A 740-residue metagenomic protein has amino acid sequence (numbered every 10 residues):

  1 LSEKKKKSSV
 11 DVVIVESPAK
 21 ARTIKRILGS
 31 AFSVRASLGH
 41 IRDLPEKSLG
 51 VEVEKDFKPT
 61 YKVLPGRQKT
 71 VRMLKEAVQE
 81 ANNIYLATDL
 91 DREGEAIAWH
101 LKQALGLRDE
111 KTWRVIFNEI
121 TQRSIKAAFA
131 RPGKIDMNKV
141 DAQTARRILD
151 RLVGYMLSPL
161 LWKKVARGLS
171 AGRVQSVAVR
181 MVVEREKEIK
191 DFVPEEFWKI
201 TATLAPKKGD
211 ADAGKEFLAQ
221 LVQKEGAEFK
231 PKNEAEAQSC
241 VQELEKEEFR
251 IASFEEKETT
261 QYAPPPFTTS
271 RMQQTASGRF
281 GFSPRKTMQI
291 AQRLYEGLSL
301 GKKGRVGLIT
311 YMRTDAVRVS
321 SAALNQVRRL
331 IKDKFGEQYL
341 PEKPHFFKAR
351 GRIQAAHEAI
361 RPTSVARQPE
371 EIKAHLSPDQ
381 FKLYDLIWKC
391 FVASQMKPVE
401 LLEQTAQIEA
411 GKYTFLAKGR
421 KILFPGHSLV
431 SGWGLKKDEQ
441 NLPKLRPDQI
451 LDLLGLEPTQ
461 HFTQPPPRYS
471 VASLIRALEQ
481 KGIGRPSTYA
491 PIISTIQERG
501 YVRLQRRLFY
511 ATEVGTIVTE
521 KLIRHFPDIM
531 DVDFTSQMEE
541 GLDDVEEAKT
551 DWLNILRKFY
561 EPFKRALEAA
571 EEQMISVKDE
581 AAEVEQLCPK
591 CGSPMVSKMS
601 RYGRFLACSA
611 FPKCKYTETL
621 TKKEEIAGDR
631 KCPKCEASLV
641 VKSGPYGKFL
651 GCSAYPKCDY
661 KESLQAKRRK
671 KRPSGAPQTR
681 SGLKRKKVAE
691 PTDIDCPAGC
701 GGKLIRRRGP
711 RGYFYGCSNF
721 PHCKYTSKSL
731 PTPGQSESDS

Functional and structural regions predicted by a protein language model:
L1-R147, M156, A235-Q238, F347 (+2 more regions): Intrinsically disordered, low-complexity regulatory segments
S2-D11, R22-T23, S158, D191 (+4 more regions): Basic, low-complexity terminal or inter-domain segments flanking catalytic cores
S9, D89-L90, A166-S170, E256-P265 (+3 more regions): Conserved short loop/turn motifs at secondary-structure junctions
R123-A202: C-terminal or mid-to-C-terminal helical accessory/interaction module adjacent to the motor/catalytic core
K164-G168, V183-K232, R279: C-terminal helical "lid" subdomain and adjoining coupling/linker elements of P-loop NTPases
K230-P265, Q449: Metal- or metallocofactor-binding catalytic centers and their adjacent structured scaffolds across diverse enzyme
I251-F254, A263-A276, K303-Y311, P465-A477: Short acidic, hydrophobic short linear motifs in intrinsically disordered regions
M288-Q292, I493-S494: Short, hydrophobic-biased segments on the C-terminal half of alpha helices that form "recognition helices"
